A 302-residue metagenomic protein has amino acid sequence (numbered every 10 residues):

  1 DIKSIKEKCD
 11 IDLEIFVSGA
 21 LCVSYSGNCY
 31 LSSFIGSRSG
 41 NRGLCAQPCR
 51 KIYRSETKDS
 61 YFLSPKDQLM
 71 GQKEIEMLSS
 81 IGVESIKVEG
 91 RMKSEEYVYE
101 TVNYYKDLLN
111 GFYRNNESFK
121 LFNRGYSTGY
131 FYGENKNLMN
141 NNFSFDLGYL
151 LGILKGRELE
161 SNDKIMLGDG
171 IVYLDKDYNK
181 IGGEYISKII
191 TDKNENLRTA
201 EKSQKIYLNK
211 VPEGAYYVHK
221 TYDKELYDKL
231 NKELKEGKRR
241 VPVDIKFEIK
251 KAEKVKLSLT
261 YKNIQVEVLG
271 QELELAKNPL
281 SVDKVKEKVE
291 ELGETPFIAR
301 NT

Functional and structural regions predicted by a protein language model:
D1-T302: Surface-exposed amphipathic alpha-helical tracts and adjacent flexible/coil segments at the periphery of soluble enzymes
